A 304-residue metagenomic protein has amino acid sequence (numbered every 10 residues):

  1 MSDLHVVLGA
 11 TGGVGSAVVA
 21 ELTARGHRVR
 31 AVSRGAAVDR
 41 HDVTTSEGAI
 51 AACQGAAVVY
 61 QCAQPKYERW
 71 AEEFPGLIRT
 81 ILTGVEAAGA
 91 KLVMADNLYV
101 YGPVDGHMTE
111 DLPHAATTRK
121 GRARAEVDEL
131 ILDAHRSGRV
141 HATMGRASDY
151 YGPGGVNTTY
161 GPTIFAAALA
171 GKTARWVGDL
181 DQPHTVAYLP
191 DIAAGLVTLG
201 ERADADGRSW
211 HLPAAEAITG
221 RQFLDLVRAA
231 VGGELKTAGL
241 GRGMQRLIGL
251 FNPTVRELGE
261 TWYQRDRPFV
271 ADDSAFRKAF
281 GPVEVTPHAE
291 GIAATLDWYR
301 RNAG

Functional and structural regions predicted by a protein language model:
S2-H5, T11-G13, A17, T198-L258 (+3 more regions): Mid/C-terminal beta-alpha module of Rossmann-like enzyme folds, strongest in SDR-family dehydrogenases/epimerases
L8, V32, C62, M94-N97 (+1 more regions): SDR active-site strand-loop-helix element
L22: Aromatic pocket-lining residues of Rossmann-like dinucleotide-binding sites
A31-A88: NAD(P)H-binding glycine-rich loop region in Rossmannoid oxidoreductase-like domains and their noncatalytic homologs
A71-P75, G106, E110, T117-E129 (+5 more regions): Short-chain dehydrogenase/reductase
R79-E126, T143: Conserved Rossmann-fold NAD(P)-dependent oxidoreductase catalytic core, especially the SDR/UDP-sugar
N97, E129-G154: Conserved beta-loop-beta element that borders a ligand/cofactor-binding pocket
S148-P183: NAD(P)-dependent short-chain dehydrogenase/reductase
